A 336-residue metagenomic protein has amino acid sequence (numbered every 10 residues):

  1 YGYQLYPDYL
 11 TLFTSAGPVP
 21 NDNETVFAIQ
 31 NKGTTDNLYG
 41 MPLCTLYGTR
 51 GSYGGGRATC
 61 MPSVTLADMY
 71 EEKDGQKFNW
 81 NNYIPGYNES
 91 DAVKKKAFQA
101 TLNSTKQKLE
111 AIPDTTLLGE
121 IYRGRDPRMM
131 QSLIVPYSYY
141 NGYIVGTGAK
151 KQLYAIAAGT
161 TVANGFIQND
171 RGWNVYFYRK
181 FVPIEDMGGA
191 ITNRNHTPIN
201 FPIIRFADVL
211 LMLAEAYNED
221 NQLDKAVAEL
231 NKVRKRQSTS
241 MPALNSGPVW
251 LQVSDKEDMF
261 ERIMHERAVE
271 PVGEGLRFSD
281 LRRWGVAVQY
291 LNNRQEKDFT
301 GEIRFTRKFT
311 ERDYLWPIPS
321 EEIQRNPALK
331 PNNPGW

Functional and structural regions predicted by a protein language model:
Y1, L5-N81, G159-Q168, W173 (+5 more regions): Long, intrinsically disordered, low-complexity segments
D74, P85-R205: Flexible, polar/acidic helix-loop-strand segments at domain edges
P242-L244: C-terminal catalytic domain of Rieske-type non-heme iron oxygenases
